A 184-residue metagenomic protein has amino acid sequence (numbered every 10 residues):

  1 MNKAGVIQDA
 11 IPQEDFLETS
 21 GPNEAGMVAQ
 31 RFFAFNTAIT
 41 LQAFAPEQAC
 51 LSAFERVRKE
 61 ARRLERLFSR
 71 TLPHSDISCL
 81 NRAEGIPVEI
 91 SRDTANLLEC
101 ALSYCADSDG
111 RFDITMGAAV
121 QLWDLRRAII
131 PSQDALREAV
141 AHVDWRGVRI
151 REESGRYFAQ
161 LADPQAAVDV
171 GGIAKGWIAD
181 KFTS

Functional and structural regions predicted by a protein language model:
M1-G171, K181-S184: A contiguous, well-ordered beta/alpha segment that forms the leading edge of an enzyme domain
K175: Short, conserved phosphate/pyrophosphate- and ester-handling motifs at nucleotide-, phospho-/glycolipid
I178: Short active-site segment of divalent metal-dependent hydrolases/proteases that encodes the spacing between
